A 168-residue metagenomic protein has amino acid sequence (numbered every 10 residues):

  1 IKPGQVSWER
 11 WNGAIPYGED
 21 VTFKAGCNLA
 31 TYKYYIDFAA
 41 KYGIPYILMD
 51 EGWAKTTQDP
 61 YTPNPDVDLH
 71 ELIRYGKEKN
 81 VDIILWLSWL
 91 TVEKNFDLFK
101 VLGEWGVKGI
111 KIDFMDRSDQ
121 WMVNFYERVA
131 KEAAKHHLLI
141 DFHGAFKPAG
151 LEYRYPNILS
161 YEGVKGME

Functional and structural regions predicted by a protein language model:
I1-E78: Conserved structural scaffold segments of CAZyme catalytic domains across common CAZy folds
E51-E168: Aromatic- and carboxylate-enriched substrate-binding clefts and catalytic-loop regions of carbohydrate-active enzymes
